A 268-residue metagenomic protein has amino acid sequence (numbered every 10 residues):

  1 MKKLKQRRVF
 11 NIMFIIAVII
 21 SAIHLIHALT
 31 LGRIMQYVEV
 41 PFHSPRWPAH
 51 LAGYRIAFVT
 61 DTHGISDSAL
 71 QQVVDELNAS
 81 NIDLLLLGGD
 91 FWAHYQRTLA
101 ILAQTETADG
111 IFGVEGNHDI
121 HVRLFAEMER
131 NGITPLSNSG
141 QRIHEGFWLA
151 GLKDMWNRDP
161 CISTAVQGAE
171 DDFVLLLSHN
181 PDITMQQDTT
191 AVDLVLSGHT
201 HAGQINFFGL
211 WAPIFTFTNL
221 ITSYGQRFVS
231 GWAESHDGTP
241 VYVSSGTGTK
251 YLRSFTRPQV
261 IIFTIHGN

Functional and structural regions predicted by a protein language model:
M1-H50: N-terminal membrane-anchoring alpha-helices
H50-S139: Membrane-embedded segments
L51-H63, G146-M155, L175-S178, P240-G246: Active-site-proximal beta-strand elements of phosphoester/diester hydrolases
H63, F91-W92, H118-D119, G140 (+4 more regions): Catalytic metal-binding/acid-base residues of hydrolase active sites
A79-S80, L102-A108, Q167-A169, D188-T190 (+1 more regions): Short, conserved loop/helix-junction motifs that constitute active-site signature segments in enzyme catalytic cores
D83-L85, D109, D172-L175, D193: Conserved acidic residues
R123, R130-I133, S137-G140, H144-Q186 (+2 more regions): Binuclear metal-dependent hydrolase catalytic cores centered on His/Asp/Glu-rich metal-binding motifs
P181-I261: Conserved beta-sheet core of the metallophosphoesterase superfamily
